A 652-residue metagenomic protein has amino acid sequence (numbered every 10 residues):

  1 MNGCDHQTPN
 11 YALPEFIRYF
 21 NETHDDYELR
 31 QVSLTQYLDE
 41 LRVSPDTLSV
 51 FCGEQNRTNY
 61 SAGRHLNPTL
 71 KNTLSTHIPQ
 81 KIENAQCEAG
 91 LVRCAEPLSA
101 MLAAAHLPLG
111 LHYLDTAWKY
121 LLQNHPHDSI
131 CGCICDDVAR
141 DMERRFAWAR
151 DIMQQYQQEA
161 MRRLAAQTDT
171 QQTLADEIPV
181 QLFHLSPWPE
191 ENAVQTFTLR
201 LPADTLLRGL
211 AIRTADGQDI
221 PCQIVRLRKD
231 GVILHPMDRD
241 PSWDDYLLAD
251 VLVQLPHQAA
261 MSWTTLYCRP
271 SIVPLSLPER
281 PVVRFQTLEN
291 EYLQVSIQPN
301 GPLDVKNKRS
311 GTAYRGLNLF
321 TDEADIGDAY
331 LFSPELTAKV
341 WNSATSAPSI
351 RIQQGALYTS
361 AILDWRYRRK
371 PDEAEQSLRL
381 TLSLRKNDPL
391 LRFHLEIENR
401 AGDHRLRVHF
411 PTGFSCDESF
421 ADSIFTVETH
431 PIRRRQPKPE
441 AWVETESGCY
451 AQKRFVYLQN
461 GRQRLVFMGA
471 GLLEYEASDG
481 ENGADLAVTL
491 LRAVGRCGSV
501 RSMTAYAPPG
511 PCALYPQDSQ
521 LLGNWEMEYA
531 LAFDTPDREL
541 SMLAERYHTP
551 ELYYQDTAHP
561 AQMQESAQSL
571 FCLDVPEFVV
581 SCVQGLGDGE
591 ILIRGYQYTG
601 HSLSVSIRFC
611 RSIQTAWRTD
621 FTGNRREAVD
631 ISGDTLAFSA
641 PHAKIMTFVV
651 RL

Functional and structural regions predicted by a protein language model:
M1-L74, A95, M101, Q158 (+5 more regions): C-terminal domain-boundary segment and adjacent tail
N2-Q7, A105-H106, C135-R144, F183 (+3 more regions): Conserved short loop/turn motifs at secondary-structure junctions
C4-P9, W118, G523-A532: P-loop NTPase catalytic cores that bind/hydrolyze ATP
T8-P9, L38-E40, I130-C131, D403-R405 (+1 more regions): Short catalytic/ligand-binding loop motif for oxyanion handling, primarily in non-cytosolic enzymes, centered on
R30, D46-F51, R162-L652: C-terminal (or distal) subdomains of carbohydrate-active enzymes
S33, L121, Y529: Conserved, mostly hydrophobic/aromatic
D46-Q167, L543-Y553: Metal- or metallocofactor-binding catalytic centers and their adjacent structured scaffolds across diverse enzyme
